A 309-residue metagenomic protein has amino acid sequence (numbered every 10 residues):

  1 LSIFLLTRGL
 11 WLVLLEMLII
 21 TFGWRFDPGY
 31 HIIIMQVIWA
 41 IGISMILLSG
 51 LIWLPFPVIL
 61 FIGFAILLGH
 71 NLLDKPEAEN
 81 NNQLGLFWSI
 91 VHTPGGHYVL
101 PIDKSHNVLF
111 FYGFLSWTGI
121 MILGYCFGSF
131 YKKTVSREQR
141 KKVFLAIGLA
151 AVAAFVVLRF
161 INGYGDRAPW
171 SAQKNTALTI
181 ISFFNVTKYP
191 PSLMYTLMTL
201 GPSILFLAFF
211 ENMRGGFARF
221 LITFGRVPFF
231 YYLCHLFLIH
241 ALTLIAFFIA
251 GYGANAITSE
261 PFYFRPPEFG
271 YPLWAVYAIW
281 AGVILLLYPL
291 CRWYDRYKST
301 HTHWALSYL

Functional and structural regions predicted by a protein language model:
L1-L309: Alpha-helical transmembrane segments and their immediate juxtamembrane cytosolic regions
